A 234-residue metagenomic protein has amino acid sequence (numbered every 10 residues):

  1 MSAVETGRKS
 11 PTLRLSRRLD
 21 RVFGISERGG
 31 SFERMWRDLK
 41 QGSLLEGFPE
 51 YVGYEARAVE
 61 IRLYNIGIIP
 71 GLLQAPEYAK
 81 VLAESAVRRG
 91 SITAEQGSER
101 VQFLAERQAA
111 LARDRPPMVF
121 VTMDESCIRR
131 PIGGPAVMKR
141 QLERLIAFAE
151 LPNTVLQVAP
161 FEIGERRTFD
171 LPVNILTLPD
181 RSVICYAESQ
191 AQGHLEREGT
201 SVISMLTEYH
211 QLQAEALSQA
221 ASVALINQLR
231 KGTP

Functional and structural regions predicted by a protein language model:
M1-D38: Basic, Lys/Arg-rich alpha-helical nucleic-acid-recognition elements, primarily the DNA-binding modules of transcription
M1-S2, R37, Y54, C127-R130: A short, structure-level motif marking secondary-structure boundaries and short turns
P11, G24, G53, E60 (+3 more regions): Generic, well-ordered alpha-helical segments
P11, L45-E46, P70, P160: Proline-rich low-complexity regions
R17, M35-W36, F48, R88 (+2 more regions): Sparse recognition of residues in long alpha-helices and their boundaries
R17-V22, G29-F32, G47-F48, E60 (+3 more regions): Short alpha-helix boundary/capping motifs
G29-Y64: Short, charged recognition helix plus adjacent turn of helix-turn-helix-like nucleic-acid-binding domains
Y64-P234: Hydrophobic protein-protein interaction segments
